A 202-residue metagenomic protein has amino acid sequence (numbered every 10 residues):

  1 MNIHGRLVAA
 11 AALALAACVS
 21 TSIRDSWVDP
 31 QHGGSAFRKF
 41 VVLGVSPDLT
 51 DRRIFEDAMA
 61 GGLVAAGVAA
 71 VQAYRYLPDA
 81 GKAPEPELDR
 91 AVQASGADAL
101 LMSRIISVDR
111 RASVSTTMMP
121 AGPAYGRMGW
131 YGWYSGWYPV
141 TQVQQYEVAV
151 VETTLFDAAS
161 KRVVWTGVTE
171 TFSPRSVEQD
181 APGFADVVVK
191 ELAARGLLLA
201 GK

Functional and structural regions predicted by a protein language model:
M1-V8: Bacterial N-terminal signal peptides that target proteins for export
A14-A17: C-terminal motif of bacterial Sec signal peptides marking the signal peptidase cleavage site
V19-R38, P47-T50, Y138-K202: C-terminal/domain-edge helix-coil "capping" segments
K39-S113: N-terminal segment of the mature soluble domain
F40, L88-D89, M118-P120, D180-F184: Short, charged/polar low-complexity linear motifs in solvent-exposed/disordered segments
A83-L155, A159: Surface-exposed short loop/turn segments
